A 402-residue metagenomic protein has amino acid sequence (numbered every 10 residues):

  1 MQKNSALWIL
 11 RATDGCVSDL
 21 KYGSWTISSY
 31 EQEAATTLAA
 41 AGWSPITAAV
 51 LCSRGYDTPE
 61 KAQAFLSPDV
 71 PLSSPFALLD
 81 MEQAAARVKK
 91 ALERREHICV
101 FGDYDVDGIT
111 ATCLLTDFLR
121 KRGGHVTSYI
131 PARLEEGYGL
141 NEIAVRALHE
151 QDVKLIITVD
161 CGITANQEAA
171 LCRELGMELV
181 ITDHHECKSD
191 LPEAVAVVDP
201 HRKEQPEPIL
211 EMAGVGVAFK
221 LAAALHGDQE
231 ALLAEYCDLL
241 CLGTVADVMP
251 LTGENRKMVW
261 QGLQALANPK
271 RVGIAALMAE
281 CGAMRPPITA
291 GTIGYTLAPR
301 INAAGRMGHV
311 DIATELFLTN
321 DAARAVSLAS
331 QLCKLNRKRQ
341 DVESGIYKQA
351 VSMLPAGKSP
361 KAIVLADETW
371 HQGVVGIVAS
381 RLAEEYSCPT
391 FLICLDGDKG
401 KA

Functional and structural regions predicted by a protein language model:
M1-E31: N-terminal amphipathic/basic leader segments beginning at the initiator methionine
L20, S28-L155, L175-G176, H226-A402: Hydrophobic helix-and-loop "lid/oligomerization" segment in the mid-to-C-terminal part of catalytic domains
L114, P192-V245: Short alpha-helices
Y129, V159, T182-H184, V198-P200 (+1 more regions): Generic beta-sheet signal
L134-E136, A165, H185-D190, E204-P206 (+1 more regions): Short gly/pro/ser/thr-enriched loop/turn and capping motifs at secondary-structure boundaries
N141-A144, A165-A169, T182-H185, G376-A379: Short beta-alpha junctions and helix-cap segments that line functional grooves
L155, V159-R173, E178: Phosphate/diphosphate-binding loops
M177-P192, P389-T390, C394: Short, acidic/small-residue loops that bind anionic groups at enzyme active sites
